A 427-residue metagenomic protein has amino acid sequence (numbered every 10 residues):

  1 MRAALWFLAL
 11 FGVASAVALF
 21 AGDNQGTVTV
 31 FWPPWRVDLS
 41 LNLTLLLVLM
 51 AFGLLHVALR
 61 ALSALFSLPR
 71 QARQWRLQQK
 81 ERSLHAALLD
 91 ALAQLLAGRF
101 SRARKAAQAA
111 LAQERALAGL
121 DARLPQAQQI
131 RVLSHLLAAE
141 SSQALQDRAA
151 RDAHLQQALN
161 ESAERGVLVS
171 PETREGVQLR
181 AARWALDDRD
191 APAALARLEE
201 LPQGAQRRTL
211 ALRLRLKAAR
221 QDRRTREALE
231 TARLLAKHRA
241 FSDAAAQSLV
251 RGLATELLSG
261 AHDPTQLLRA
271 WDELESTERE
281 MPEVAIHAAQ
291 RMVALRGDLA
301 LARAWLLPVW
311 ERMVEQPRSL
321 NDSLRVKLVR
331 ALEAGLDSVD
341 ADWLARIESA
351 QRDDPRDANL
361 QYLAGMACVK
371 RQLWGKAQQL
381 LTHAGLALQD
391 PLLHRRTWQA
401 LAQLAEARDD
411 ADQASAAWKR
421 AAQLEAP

Functional and structural regions predicted by a protein language model:
T44-W75: Transmembrane alpha-helices and immediately adjacent membrane-cytoplasm interface residues in multi-pass integral
Q74-A182, D188-A193: Membrane-proximal, non-transmembrane interface segments of integral membrane proteins
S83, L124, R131, R174 (+7 more regions): Residues that mark the junctions of alpha-helical repeat units in TPR/alpha-solenoid scaffolds
D90, R131, A138, A181 (+7 more regions): Structural register within alpha-helical repeat arrays
Q94, H135, S142-Q143, A185 (+6 more regions): Residue at a conserved register position within TPR or TPR-like alpha-solenoid repeats
A97, L145-Q146, D188, D222 (+5 more regions): Structural motif corresponding to the intra-repeat A-B loop/turn of tetratricopeptide repeats
Q108, A149-E161, D190-P202, T225-H238 (+5 more regions): Alpha-helical repeat scaffolds
Q146, R174-R183, P317-D390: Alpha-helical adaptor scaffolds
